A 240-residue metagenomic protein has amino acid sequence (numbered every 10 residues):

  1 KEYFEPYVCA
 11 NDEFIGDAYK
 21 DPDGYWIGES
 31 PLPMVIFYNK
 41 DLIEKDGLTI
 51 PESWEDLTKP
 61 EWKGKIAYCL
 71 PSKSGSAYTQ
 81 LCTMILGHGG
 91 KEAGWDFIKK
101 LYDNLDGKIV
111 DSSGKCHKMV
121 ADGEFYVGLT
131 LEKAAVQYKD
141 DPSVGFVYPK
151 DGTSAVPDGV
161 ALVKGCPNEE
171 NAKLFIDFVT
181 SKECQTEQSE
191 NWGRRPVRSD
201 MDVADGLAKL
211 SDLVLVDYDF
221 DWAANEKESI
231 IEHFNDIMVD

Functional and structural regions predicted by a protein language model:
K1-A121: Extracytoplasmic ligand-binding site segments that recognize negatively charged/polar headgroups
K40, L70, E132-K133, N191-W192: Short secondary-structure boundary segments
E55-T58, L81, I85, I98-K99 (+8 more regions): Non-transmembrane alpha-helical segments in soluble domains of secreted/periplasmic/extracellular proteins
I98-Y102, I109-V110, D141-C166: Periplasmic-binding protein-like
A121, F125-S143: A ligand-binding cleft/hinge motif common to bilobed small-molecule-binding domains
T153-S154, D158, V163-Y218: Mature extracytoplasmic/periplasmic domains
D205-D240: Extracellular/periplasmic bilobal clamshell ligand-binding domains
